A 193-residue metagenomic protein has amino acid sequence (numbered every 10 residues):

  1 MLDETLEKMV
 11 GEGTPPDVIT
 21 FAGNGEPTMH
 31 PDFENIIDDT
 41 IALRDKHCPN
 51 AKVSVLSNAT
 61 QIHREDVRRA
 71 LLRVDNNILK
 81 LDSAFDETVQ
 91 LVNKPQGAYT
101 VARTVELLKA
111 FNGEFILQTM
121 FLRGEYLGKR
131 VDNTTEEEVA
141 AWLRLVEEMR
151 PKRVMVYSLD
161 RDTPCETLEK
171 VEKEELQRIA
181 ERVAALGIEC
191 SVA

Functional and structural regions predicted by a protein language model:
M1-V18, D32-N35: Conserved alpha-helical substructure of the radical SAM core
T5-L6, T40, I179, V183: Hydrophobic alpha-helical packing residues
M9-V10, R44, V146, V183: Conserved hydrophobic residues forming the short capping helix/wall of the S-adenosyl-L-methionine
I19-N24: Short glycine-rich or small-residue beta-strand-to-loop segments that form or flank ligand, phosphate, metal/Fe-S
T28-Y157, D162-E169: Conserved AdoMet/S-adenosylmethionine-binding subsite of the radical SAM
E172-A193: Binuclear metal-ion centers of metallo-dependent hydrolases, dominated by the metallo-beta-lactamase
